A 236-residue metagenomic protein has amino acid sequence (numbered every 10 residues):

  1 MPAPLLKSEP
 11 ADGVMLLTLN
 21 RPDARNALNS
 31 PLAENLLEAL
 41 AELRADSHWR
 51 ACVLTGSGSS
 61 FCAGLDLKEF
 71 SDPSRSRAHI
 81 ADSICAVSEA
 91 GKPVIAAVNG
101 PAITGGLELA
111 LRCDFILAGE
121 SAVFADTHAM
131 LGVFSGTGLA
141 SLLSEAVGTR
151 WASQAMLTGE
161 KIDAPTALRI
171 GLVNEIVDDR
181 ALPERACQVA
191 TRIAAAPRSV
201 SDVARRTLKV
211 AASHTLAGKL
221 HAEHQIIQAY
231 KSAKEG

Functional and structural regions predicted by a protein language model:
M1-D12, G159-P165, R180, E184 (+1 more regions): C-terminal alpha-helix plus adjacent terminal tail
M1-S57: Conserved CoA-thioester-binding segment of acyl-CoA-metabolizing enzymes
L17, L54, D66, L109-L111 (+3 more regions): Hydrophobic/aromatic residues within transmembrane alpha-helices of multi-pass small-molecule transporters
N20, N26, G56, G64 (+3 more regions): Conserved phosphate-binding and hydrolysis motifs of nucleotide-dependent enzymes
P31, N35, H79, A86 (+3 more regions): Charged catalytic carboxylate motif
E34, E38-A41, A45-H48, G56-E89 (+3 more regions): Glycine- (often His-adjacent) and acidic-residue-rich active-site loop that binds/positions the CoA thioester
H79-I84, G138-L142, W151, V203 (+1 more regions): Hydrophobic alpha-helical segments typical of transmembrane helices and their membrane-interface/capping positions
S88-S199: Crotonase-fold acyl-CoA enzyme core
